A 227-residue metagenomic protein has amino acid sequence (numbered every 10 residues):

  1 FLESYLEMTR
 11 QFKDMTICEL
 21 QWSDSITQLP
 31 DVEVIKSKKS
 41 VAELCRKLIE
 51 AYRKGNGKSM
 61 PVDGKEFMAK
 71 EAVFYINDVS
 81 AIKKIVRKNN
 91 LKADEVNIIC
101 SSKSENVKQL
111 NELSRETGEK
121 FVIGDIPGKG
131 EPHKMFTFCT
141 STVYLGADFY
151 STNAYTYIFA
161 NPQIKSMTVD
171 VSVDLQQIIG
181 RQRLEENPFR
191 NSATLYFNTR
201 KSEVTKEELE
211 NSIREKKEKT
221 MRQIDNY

Functional and structural regions predicted by a protein language model:
L2-G55: Interdomain hinge/linker at the junction between the two RecA-like core domains of SF2 helicases
V41-N56, A81-K83, L113-F121, T168-I179 (+1 more regions): Well-ordered, non-membrane alpha-helical segments in soluble/globular domains
A51-N90: Conserved strand-helix element at the start of the C-terminal RecA-like helicase core
D78-V79, N97-K120, T140-V143: Conserved helicase motor
E131-G146: Conserved two-lobed SF2 helicase motor
F149-P162: A short beta-strand element within the Helicase C-terminal
Q163-N191: Conserved SF2 helicase motif VI
T194, T199-N226: A conserved SF2-helicase RecA2
